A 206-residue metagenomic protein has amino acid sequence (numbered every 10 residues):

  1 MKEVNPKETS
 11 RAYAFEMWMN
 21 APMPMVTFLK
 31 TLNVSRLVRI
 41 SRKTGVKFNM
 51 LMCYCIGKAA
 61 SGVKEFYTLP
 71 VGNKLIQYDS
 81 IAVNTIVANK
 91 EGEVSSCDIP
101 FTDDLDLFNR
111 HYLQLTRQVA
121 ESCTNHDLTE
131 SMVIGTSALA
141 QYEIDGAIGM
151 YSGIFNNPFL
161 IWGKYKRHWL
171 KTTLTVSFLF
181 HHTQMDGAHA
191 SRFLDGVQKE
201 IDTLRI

Functional and structural regions predicted by a protein language model:
M1-A21, A82-A88: Short amphipathic alpha-helices and their capping loops
M19-L51, Y67-V83, I134, P158 (+1 more regions): Gly/Ser/Thr-rich phosphate-binding loops and adjoining beta-strand/alpha-helix segments that form adenosine-phosphate
M25-L29, L37-K43, V94-D106, M185: Acyl-group handling in specialized metabolite and lipid biosynthesis
L37-G62, L174-F193: Acyl activation and transfer enzymes in specialized metabolism, enriched for ANL adenylate-forming modules
F66-D98, D127-E130: Small-residue-rich loop/turn and linker elements
N89-I144: Helical lid/core segments from catalytic subdomains that handle acyl or acyl-like groups
L115-C123, D127, L160-I161, F178-F180 (+2 more regions): Plant-skewed but cross-kingdom recognition/interaction modules and surfaces
A147-L179, T183-M185, A190-D195: Intrinsically disordered, low-complexity linker/assembly segments
